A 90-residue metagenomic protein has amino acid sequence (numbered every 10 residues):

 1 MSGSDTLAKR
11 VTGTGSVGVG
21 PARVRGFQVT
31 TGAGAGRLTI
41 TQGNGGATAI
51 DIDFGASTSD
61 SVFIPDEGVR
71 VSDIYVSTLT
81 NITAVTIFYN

Functional and structural regions predicted by a protein language model:
M1-A22, G32, T78-N90: C-terminal interaction-tip segments
R10-V11, L38, G43, V71: Positively charged, low-complexity intrinsically disordered regions
T12, V19-G20, G55-S57, V69: Surface-exposed coil/turn segments at beta-strand junctions on protein surfaces, enriched
R25-F27, E67-N81: Noncatalytic modules at the cell exterior or secretory-pathway interfaces, chiefly beta-strand-rich lectin/adhesion
A33-D53, T86-N90: Short, surface-exposed beta-strand/strand-loop-strand elements in extracellular ectodomains
F54, I64-P65, T78, Y89: Hydrophobic residues in beta-strands and at strand termini
S59-E67: Exposed aromatic-hydrophobic patches
